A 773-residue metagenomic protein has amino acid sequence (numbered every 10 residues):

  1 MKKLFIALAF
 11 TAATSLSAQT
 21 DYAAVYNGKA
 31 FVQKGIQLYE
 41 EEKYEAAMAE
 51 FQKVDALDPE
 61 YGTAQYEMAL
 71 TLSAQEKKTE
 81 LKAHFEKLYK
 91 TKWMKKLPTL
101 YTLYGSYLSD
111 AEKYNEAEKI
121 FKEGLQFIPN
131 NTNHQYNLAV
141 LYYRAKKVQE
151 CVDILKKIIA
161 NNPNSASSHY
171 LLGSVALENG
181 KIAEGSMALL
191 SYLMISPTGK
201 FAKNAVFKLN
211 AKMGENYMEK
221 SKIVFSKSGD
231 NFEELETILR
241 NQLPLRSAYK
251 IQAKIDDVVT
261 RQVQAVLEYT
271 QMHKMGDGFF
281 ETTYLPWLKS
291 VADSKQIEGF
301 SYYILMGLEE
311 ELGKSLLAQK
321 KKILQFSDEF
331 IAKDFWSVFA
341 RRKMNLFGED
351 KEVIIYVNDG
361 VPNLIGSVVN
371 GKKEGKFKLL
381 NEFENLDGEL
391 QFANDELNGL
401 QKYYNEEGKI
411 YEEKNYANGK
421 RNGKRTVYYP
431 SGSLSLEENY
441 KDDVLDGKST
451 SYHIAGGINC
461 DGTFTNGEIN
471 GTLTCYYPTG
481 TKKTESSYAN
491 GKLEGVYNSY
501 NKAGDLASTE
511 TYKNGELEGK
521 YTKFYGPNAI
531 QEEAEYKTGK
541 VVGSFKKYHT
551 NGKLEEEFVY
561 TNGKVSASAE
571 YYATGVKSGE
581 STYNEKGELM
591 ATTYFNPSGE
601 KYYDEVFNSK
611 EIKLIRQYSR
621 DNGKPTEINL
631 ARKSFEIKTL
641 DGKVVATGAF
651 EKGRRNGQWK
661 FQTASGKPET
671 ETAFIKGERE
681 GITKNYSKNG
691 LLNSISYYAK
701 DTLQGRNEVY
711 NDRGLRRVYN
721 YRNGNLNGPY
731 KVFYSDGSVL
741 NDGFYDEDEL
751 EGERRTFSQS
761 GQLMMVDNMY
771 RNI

Functional and structural regions predicted by a protein language model:
S17-Q52, A56-L57, M344-I365: N-terminal leader/linker segments that initiate helical-solenoid repeat arrays
K29, T63, K96-T99, N133 (+2 more regions): Start-of-helix register in tetratricopeptide repeats
Q33, E67-L70, T99-L103, N137 (+2 more regions): Canonical tetratricopeptide repeat
E40-E41, A74-Q75, D110-A111, R144-A145 (+9 more regions): Register position in tetratricopeptide repeats
P59, W93-K95, P129, P163 (+1 more regions): Short coil turns that delineate tetratricopeptide repeat
L171-V353, I365-G366, I615, G623-P625 (+2 more regions): Eukaryotic alpha-helical solenoid repeat scaffolds
D334-I773: Glycine/tyrosine- and acidic-biased, solvent-exposed loop/turn segments at the edges of beta-strands
